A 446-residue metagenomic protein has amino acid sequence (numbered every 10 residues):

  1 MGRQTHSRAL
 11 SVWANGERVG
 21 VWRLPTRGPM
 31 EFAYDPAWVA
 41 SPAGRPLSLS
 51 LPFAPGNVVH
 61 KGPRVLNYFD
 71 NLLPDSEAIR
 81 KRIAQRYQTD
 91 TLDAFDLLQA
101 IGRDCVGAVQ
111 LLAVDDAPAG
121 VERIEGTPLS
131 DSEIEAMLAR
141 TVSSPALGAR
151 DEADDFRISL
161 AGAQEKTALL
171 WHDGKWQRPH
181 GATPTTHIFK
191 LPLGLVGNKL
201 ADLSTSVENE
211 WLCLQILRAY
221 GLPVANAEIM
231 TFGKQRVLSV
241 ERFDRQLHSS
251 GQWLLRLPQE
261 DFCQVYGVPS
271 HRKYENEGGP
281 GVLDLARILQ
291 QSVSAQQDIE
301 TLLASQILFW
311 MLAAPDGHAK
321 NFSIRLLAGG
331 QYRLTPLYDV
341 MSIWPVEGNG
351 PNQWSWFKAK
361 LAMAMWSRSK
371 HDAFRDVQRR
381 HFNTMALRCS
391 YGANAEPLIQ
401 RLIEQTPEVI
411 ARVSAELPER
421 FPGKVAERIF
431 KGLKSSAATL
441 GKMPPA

Functional and structural regions predicted by a protein language model:
M1-A319, S323-A446: Anionic ligand-binding catalytic core segments
